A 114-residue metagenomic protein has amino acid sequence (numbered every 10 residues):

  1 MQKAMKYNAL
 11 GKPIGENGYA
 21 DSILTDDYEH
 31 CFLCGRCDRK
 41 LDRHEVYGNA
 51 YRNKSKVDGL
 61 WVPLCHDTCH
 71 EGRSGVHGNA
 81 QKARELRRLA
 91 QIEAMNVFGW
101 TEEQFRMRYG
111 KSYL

Functional and structural regions predicted by a protein language model:
M1-K40, E85-L114: A boundary/linker detector
K6, G48-N49, S74, Q81: Alpha-helical and His/Cys-centered functional microenvironments
E16-Y19, A50, N79: Residue-level detector of alpha-helix boundaries and kinks
Y28-E29, L60-V62: Short, surface-exposed beta-edge/turn micro-motifs
G35, A50, H66: Pocket-edge structural micro-motifs
D38, W61-R87: Short Cys/His-centered divalent metal-binding micro-motifs
R43: Short hydrophobic beta-strand that contains or immediately precedes a catalytic carboxylate
Y47-W61: Short linker/helix segments within small regulatory modules
